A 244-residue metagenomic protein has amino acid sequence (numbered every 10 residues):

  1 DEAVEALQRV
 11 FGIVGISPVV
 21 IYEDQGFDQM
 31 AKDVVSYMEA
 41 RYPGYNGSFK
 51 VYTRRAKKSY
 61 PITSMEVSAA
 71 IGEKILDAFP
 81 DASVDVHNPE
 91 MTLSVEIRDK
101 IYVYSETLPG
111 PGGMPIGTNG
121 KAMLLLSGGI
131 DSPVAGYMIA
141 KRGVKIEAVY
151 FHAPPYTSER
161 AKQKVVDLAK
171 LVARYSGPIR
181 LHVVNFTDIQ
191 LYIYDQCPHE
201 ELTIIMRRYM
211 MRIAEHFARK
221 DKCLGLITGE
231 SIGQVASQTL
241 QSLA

Functional and structural regions predicted by a protein language model:
D1-M123, G136-I179, D188: RNA-binding accessory domains that recognize and position tRNA/RNA substrates
A70-I75, P111-N119, Q190, Q196-A244: Active-site adenylate/phosphate-handling loop in enzymes that bind or generate adenylated species
L124-L125, G225: Short glycine- and Lys/Arg-enriched binding-loop motifs that mark or flank ligand-binding interfaces
S127, M138-G143, F217-D221: Alpha-helix C-terminal capping segments
I130-D131: Hydrophobic/small residue at the entry helix of a nucleotide-binding pocket
V149-Y150, L181-N185, L224-E230: Short, conserved beta-strand edge motifs with alternating hydrophobic and charged residues
K170-M206: S-adenosyl-L-methionine
